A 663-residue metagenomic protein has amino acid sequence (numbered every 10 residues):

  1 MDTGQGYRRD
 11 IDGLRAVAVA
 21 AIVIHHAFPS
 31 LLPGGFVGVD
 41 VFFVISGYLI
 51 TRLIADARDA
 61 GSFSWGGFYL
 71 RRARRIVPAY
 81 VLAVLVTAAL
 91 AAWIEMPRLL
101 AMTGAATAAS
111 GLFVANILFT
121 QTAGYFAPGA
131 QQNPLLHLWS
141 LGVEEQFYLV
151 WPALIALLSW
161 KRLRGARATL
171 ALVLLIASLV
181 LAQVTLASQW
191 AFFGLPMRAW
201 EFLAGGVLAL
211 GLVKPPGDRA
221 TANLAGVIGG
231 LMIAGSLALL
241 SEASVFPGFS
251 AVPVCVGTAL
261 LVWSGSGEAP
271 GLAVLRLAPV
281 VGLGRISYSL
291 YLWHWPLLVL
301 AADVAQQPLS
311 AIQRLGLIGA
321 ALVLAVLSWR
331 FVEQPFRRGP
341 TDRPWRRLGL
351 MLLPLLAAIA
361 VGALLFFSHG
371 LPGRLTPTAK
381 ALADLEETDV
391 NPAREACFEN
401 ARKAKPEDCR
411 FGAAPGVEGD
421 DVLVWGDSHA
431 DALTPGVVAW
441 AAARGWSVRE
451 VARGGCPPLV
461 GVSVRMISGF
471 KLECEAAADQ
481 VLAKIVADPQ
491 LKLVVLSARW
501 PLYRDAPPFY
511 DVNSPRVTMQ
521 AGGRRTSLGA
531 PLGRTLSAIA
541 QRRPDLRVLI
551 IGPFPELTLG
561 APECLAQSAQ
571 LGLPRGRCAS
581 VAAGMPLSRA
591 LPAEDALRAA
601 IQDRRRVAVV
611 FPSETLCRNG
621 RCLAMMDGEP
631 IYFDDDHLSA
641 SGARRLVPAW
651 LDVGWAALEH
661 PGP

Functional and structural regions predicted by a protein language model:
M1-P344, G662: Membrane-interface helix/loop caps of multi-pass membrane proteins
E242, V304-L315, G319-V326, R330 (+1 more regions): Extracellular/periplasmic envelope-modification machinery, especially enzymes that add or remove acyl/ester groups on
